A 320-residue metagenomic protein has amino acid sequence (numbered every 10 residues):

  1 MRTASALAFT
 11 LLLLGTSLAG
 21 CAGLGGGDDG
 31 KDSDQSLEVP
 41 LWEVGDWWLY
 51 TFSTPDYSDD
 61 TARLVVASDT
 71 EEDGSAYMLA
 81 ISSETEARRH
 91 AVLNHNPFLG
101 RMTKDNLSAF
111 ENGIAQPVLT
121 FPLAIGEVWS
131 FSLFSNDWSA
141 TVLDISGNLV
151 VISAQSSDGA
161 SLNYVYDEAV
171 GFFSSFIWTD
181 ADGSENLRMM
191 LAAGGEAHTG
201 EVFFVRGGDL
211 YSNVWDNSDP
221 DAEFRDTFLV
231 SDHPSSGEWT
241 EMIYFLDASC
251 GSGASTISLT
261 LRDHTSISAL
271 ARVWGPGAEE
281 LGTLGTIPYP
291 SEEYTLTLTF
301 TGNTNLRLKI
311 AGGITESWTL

Functional and structural regions predicted by a protein language model:
G15-L18: Bacterial Sec-type N-terminal signal peptides, specifically the leucine/valine-rich hydrophobic h-region
D29-R88, N106-S108, N112-P117, F121-D216 (+1 more regions): Acidic, serine/threonine-rich low-complexity disordered tracts
H233-I243, S291-E293: Extended extracellular/luminal ectodomain segments enriched in beta-structured repeat modules
S252-V273: Short, surface-exposed beta-strand/strand-loop-strand elements in extracellular ectodomains
S255-I257, G302-T319: Edge beta-strands of jelly-roll/beta-sandwich modules across compartments, strongly enriched in secreted/luminal
A271-S291: Beta-sandwich interaction modules
G285-N305: Noncatalytic modules at the cell exterior or secretory-pathway interfaces, chiefly beta-strand-rich lectin/adhesion
